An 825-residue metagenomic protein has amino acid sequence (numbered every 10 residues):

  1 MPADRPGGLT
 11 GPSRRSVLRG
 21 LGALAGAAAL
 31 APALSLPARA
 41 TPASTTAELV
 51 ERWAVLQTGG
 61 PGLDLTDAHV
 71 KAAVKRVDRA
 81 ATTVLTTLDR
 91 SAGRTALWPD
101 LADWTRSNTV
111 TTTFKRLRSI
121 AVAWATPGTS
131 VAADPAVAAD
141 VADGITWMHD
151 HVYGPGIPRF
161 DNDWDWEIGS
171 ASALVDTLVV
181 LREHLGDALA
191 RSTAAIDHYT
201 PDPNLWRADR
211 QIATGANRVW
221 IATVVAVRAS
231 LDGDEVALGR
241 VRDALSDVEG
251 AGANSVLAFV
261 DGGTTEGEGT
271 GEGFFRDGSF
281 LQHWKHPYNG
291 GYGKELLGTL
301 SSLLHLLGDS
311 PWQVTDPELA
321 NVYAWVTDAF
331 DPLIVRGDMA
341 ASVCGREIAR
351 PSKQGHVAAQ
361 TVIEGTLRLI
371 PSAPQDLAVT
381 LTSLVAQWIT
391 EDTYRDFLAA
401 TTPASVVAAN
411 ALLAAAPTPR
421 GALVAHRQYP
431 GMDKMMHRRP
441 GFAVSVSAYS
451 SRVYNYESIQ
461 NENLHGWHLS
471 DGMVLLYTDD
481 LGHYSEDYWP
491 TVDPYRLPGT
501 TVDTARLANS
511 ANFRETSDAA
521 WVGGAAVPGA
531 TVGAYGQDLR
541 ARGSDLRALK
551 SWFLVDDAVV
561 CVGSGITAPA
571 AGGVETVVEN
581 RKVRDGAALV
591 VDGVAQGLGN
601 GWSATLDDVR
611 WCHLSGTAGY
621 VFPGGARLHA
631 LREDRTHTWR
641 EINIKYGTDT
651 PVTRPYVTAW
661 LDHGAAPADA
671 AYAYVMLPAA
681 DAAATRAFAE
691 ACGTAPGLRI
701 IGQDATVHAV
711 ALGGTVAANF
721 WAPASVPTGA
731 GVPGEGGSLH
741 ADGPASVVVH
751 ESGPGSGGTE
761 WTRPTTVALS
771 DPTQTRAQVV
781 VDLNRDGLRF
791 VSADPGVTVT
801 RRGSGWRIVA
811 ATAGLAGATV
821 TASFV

Functional and structural regions predicted by a protein language model:
M1-P12, A25-P32, R39: N-terminal secretory signal peptides
R14-G22: N-terminal export leaders
P32-L49: C-terminal segment of N-terminal export signals and the immediately downstream linker at the start of the mature
T45-A80: N-terminal mature-domain "stem" immediately C-terminal to a signal peptide or N-terminal signal-anchor/transmembrane
L85-P351: Aromatic-lined, polymer-binding surfaces characteristic of secreted/periplasmic polysaccharide-degrading enzymes
L303-E318, V322-T766, S770-R789, A818: Extended polysaccharide-engagement surfaces of secreted carbohydrate-active enzymes
A673, W806-V825: C-terminal beta-strand-rich structural cap/linker in extracellular carbohydrate-active enzymes
P795-V799: Small-residue (G/S/T/A) turn/hinge positions that recur once per unit in extracellular repeat modules
